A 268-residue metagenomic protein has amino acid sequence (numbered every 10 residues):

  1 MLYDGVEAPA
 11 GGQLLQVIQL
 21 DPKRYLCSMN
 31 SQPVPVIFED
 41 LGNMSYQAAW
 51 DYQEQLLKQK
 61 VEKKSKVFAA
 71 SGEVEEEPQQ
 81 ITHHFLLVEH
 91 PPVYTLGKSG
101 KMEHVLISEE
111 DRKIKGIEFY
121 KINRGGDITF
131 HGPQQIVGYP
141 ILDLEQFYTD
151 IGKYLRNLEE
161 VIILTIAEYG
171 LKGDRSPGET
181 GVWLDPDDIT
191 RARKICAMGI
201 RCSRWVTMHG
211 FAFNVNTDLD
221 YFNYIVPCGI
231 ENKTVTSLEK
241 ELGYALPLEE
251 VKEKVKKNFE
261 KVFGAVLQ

Functional and structural regions predicted by a protein language model:
M1-Y3, G12-Q13: Short, low-complexity intrinsically disordered segments enriched in A/P/G/S/L with frequent Arg, especially at protein
A8-A10: Short linear motifs in low-complexity or flexible loops
G12, V17-A192, C202, L246: N-terminal lobe of the biotin/lipoate ligase/transferase fold
T129, V206-V215: Conserved phosphate/anionic-ligand binding catalytic regions in large, soluble enzymes, centered on
W183, L219-Q268: C-terminal accessory segment of soluble enzyme catalytic cores
R193, S203-T207, T217-D220: Coil-to-beta-strand transition motifs
I195-M198: Histidine/acidic-rich helix-loop-helix segments that form or flank divalent-metal centers in metalloenzyme catalytic
